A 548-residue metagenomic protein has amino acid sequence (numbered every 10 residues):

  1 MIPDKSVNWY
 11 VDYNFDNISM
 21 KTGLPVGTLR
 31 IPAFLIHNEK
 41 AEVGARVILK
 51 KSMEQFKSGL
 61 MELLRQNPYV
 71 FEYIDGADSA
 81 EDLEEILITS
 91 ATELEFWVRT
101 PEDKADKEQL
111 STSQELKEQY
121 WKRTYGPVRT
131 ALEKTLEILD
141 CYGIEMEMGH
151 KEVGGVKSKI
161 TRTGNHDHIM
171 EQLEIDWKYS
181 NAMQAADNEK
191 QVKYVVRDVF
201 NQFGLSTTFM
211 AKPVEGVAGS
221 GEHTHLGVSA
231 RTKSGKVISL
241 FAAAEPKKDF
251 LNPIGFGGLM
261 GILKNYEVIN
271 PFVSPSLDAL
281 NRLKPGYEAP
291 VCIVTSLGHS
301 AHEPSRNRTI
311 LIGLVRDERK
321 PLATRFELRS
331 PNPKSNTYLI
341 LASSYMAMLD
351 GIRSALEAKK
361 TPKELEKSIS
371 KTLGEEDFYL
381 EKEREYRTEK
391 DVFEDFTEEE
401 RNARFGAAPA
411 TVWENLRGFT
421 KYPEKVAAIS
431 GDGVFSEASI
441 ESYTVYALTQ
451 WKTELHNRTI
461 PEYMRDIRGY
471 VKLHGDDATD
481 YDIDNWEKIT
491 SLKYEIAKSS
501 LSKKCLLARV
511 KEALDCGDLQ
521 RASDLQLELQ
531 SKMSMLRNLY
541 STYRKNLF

Functional and structural regions predicted by a protein language model:
M1-E222, G227-F548: Glycine-rich, acidic/polar active-site loops that bind/position phosphate-bearing ligands
